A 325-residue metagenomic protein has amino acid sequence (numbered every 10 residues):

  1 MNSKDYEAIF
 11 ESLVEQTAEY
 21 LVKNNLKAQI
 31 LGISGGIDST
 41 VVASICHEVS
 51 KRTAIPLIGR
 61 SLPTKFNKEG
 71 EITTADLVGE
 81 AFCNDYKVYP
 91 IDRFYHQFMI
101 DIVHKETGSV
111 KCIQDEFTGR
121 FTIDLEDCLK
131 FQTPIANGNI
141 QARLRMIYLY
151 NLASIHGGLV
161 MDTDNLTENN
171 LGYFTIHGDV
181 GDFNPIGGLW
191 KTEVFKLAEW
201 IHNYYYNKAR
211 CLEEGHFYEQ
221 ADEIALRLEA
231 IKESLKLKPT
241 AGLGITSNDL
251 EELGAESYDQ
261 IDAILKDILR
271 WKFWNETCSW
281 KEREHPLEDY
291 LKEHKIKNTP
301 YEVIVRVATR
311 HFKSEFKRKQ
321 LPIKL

Functional and structural regions predicted by a protein language model:
M1-L31, V41, I45-L325: ATP/NTP-dependent adenylation/nucleotidyl-transfer catalytic domains that generate, transfer, or process NMP-activated
G36: Conserved G/P- and acidic residue-centered "switch" motifs that form tight phosphate/ATP-binding loops in soluble
